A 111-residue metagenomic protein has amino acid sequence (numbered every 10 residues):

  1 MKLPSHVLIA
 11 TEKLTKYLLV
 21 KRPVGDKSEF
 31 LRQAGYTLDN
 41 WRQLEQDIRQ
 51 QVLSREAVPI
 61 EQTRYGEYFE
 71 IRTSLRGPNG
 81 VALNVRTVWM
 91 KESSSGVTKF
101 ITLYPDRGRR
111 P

Functional and structural regions predicted by a protein language model:
M1-T73: Compact soluble domain cores
R64-R110: Short, compact, well-ordered microdomains
